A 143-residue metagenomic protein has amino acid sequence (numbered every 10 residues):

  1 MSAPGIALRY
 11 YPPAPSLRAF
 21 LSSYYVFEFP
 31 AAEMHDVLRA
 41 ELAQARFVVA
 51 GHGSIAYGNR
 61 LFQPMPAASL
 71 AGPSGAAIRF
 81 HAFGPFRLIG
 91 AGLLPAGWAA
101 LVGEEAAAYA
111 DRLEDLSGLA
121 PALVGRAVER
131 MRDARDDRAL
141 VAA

Functional and structural regions predicted by a protein language model:
M1-A143: Alpha-helical bundle regulatory/interaction domains
